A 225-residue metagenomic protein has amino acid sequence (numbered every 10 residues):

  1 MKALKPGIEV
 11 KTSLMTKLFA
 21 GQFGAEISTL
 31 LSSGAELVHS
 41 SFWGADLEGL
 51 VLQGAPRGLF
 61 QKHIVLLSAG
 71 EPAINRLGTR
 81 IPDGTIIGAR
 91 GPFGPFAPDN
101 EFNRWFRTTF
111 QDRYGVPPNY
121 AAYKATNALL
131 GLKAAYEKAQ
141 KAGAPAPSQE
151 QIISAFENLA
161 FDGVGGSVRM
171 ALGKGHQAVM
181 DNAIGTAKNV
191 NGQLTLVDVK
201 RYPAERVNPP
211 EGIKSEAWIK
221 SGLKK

Functional and structural regions predicted by a protein language model:
M1-R57, F96-E101, W105: Extracellular/periplasmic Venus flytrap/periplasmic-binding protein
K2-P6, S28-A35, A55-L59, Q111-G115 (+2 more regions): Sec-exported extracytoplasmic/periplasmic mature domains
T16-G21, W43-E48, G70-N75, G91-G94 (+2 more regions): Solvent-exposed loop/turn segments at secondary-structure junctions within structured extracellular/periplasmic domains
G24-I27, A122-L129, K133: Short, amphipathic alpha-helical "lid/cap" segments that border enzyme active or binding sites
I27-S28, L77-G78, H176: Short glycine-biased active-site loop of nucleotidyltransferases that positions the nucleotide triphosphate and helps
Q53-T126, E137-G143, V197-K224: Extracellular/periplasmic periplasmic-binding protein-like sensory domains
D112-A122, K133-D198, Y202-A204, L223-K225: Segments of small-molecule ligand-sensing domains
